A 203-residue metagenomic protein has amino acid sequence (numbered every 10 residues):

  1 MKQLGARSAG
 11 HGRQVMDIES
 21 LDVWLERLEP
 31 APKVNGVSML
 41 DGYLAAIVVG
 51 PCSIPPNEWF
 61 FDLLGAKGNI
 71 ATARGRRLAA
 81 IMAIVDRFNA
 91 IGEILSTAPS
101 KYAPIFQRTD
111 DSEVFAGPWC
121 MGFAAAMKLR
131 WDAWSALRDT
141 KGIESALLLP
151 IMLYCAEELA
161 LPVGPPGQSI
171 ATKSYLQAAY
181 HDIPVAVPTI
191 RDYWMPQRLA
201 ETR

Functional and structural regions predicted by a protein language model:
M1-C120, A124-R203: Domain-length accessory/inserted modules outside core catalytic folds
